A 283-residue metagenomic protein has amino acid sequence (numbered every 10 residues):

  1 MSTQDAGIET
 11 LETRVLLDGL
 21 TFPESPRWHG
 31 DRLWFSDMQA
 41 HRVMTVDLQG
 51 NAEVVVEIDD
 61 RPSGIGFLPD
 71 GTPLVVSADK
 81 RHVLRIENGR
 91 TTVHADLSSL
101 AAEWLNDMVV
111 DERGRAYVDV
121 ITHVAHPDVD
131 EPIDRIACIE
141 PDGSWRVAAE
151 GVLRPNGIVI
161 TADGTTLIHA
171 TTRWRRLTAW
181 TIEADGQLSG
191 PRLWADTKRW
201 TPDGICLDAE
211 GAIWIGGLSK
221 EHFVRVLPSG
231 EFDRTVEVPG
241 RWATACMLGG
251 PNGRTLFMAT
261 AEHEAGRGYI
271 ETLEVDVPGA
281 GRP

Functional and structural regions predicted by a protein language model:
M1-L11, D31, A40, D128-I133 (+1 more regions): Blade/loop signatures of beta-propeller domains
S2-G19, L48-G50, P191, D276: A short helix->beta-strand "capping" segment at the edge of beta-propeller domains
L17-R32, I58-S77, H82, S99-H123 (+6 more regions): Beta-rich, blade/repeat-based domains predominating in secreted/periplasmic proteins but also intracellular
M38-Q39, A78-D79, H123-D134, T172-R175 (+2 more regions): Short, solvent-exposed loop/turn segments at conserved positions within beta-propeller repeat blades
R42-M44, H82-L84, D134-A137, R176-T178 (+2 more regions): A short loop-to-beta-strand structural motif that recurs across blades of beta-propeller domains
E53-E57, T92-D96, R146-E150, S189-A195 (+2 more regions): Beta-propeller fold detector
R175-R176, W180-I182, P191, A195-P228: Loop/turn-rich, solvent-exposed surfaces of beta-rich toroidal or solenoidal domains
W180-Q187, E274-A280: Short loop/turn segments immediately following beta-strands, especially the blade-tip and inter-blade linker loops
